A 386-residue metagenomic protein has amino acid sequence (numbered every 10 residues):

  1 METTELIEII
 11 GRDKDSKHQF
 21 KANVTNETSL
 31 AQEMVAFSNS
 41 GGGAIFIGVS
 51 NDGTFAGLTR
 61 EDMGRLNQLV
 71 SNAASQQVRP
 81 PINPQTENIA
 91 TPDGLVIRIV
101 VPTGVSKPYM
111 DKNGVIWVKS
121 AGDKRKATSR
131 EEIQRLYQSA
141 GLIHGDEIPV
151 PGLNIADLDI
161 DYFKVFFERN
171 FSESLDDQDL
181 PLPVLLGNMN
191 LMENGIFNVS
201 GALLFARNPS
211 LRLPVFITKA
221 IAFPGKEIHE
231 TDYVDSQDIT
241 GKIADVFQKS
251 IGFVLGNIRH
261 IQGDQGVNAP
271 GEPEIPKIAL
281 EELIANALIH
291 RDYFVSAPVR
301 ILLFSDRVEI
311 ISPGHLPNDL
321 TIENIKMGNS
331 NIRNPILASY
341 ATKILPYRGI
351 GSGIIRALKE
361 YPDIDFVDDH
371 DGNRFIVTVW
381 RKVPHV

Functional and structural regions predicted by a protein language model:
M1-I45, V49-R98, G104-K107, E274: Polybasic/polar functional segments that serve as interface/processing modules
A44, T54, R307-E309, D365 (+1 more regions): Structural motif
V49, A90-P92, L213, L303 (+1 more regions): Generic beta-strand structural signal
P81-N154, F294-P298, I344, R348-G351 (+2 more regions): Intrinsically disordered, low-complexity regulatory tails
V100-T103, R207, A222, L303 (+2 more regions): Flexible glycine-/small-residue-rich
S120-I284, L288-V295, L303-S305, P317-N331 (+3 more regions): Active-site helix-to-loop segments that bind/position phosphate- or nucleotide-bearing substrates and donors across
V308-I344, V383-V386: Glycine-rich/acidic phosphate-handling loop/turn and adjacent ATP-lid/helix of nucleotide-binding kinase/ATPase domains
R356-E360: A short beta-strand->alpha-helix segment at the C-terminal rim of the class III nucleotidyl cyclase catalytic domain
